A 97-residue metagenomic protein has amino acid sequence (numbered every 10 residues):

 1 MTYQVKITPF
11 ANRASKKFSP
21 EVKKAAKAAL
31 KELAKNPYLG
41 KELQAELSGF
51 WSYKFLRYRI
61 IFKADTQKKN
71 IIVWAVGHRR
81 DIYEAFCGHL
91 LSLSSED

Functional and structural regions predicted by a protein language model:
M1-A28: Arg/Lys-rich, positively charged N-terminal/basic patches that mediate binding to nucleic acids
T2-V5, K63-D97: Enriched for short, Lys/Arg-rich terminal
F10-N12, K16, Y38, S48 (+1 more regions): A broad detector of the eukaryotic-type serine/threonine protein kinase catalytic domain
S15, S19, S48, S52 (+1 more regions): Generic serine detector
E32-P37: Short proline/glycine- and basic residue-enriched helix-capping loop/turn segments at helix->loop/beta transitions
L39-D81: Basic/aromatic recognition patch in beta-strand/loop cores that engages polyanionic ligands
